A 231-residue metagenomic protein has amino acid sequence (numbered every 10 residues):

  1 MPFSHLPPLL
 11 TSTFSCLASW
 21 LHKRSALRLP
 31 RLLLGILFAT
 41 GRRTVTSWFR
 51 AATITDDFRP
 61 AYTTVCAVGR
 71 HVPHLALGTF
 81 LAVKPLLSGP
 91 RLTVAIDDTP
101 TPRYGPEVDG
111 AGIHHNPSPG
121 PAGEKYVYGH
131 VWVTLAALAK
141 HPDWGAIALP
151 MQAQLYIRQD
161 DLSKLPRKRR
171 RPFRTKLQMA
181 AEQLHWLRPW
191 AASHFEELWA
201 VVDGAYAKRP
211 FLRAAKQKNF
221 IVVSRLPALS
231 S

Functional and structural regions predicted by a protein language model:
M1-S231: Conserved, well-structured functional cores that handle cations and Mg-NTP chemistry
